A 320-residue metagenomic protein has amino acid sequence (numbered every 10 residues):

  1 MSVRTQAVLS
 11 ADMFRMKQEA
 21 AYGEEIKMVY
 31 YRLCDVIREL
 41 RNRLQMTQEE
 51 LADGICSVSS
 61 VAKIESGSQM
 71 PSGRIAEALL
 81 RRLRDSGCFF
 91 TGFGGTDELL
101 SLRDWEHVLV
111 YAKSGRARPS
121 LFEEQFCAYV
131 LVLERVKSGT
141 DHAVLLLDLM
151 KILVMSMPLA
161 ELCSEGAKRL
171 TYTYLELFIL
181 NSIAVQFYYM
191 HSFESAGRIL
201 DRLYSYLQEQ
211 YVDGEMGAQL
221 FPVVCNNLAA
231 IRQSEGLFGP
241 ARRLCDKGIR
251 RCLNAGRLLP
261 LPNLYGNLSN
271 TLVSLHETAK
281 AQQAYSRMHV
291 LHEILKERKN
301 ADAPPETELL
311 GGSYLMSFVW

Functional and structural regions predicted by a protein language model:
F14-R43: A short, Lys/Arg-rich alpha-helix, primarily the initiator
R43-K63: Short alpha-helical DNA-recognition segment
S72-F90: DNA major-groove recognition helix of helix-turn-helix/homeodomain DNA-binding modules
E98, E123-E134, L175-S182, L220 (+3 more regions): "A position-specific structural signal for the A-helix of alpha-solenoid helical repeats
A112-A117, M150-E165, D201-V212, D246-R257 (+1 more regions): Amphipathic alpha-helical segments of tetratricopeptide repeats
E123, K168-L175, D213-L220, P240 (+3 more regions): Structural signature of alpha-solenoid helical repeat junctions
